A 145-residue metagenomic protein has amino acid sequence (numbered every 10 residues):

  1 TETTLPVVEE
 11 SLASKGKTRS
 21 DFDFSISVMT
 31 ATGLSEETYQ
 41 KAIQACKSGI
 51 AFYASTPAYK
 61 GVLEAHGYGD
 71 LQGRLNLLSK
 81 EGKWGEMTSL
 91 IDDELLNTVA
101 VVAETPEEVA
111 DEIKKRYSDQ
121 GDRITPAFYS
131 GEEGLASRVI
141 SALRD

Functional and structural regions predicted by a protein language model:
T1-D145: Active-site-adjacent structural elements that line small-molecule/cofactor binding pockets in enzymes
